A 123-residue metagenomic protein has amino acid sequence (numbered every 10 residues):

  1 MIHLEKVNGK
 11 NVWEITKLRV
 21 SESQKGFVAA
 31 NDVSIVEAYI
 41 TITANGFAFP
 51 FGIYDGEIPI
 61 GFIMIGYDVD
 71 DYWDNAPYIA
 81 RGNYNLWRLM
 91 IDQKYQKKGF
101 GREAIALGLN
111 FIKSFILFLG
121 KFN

Functional and structural regions predicted by a protein language model:
I2, K6-W87, D92-K94, F111-I116: Acetyl-CoA-dependent GNAT
Y95, G99-L107: Conserved acetyl-CoA pyrophosphate-binding loop and the N-cap/start of the following alpha-helix in GNAT-like
K121-N123: Conserved beta-strand-loop-alpha-helix junction that forms the acyl-donor binding cleft
